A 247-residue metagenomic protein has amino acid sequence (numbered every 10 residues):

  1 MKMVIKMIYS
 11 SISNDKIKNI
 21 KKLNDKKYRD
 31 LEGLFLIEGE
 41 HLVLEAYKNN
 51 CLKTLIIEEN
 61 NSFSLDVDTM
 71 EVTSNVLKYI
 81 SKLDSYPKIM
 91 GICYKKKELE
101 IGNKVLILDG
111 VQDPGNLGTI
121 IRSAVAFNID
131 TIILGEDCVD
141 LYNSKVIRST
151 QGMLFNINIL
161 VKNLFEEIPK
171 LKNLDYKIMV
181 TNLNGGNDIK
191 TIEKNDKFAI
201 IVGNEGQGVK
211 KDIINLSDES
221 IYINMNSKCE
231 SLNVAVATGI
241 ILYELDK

Functional and structural regions predicted by a protein language model:
M3-E59, C138-V139: Boundary-proximal intrinsically disordered activation/regulatory segments immediately upstream of a helical core
I8-S11, M70-T73, N158-F165, I221: Short acidic-hydrophobic, aromatic-tinged amphipathic segments that line or gate anion-handling sites
S64-V76, N103-K104, D196-A199, D218: Active-site regions of enzymes building and remodeling cell-envelope glycoconjugates
T69-K97: Glycine/small-residue-rich loop that forms an oxyanion/phosphate-binding "nest" at active or ligand-binding sites
V72-T73, D109, G135-E136, N158 (+1 more regions): Short beta->alpha connector loops at strand-helix junctions that form conserved, small/polar/Pro-enriched
I101-N184: RNA substrate-binding interface of SAM-dependent RNA methyltransferases
A126-F127, V146-L154, K211-K247: Structured adenosyl-cofactor binding patch, chiefly the S-adenosyl-L-methionine
V180-S227: Active-site/ligand-binding-proximal alpha/beta "capping" segment
